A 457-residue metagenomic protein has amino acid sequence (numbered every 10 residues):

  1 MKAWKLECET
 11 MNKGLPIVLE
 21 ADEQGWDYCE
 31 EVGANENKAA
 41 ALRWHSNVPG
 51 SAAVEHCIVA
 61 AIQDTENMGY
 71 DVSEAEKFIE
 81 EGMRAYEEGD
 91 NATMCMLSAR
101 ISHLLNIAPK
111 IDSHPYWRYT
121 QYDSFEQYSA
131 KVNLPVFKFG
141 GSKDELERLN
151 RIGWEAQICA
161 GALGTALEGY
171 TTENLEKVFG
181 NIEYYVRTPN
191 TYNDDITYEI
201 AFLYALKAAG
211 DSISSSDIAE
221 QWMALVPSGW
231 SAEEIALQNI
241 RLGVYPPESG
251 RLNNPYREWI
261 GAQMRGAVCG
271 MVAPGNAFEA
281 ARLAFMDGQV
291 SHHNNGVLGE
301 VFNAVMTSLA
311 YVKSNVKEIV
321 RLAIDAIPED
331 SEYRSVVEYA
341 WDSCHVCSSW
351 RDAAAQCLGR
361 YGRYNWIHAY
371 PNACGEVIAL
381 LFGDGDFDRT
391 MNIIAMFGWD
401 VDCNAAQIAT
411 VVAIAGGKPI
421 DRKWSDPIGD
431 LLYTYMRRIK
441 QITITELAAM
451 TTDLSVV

Functional and structural regions predicted by a protein language model:
M1-P115: Long, charge-dense tracts
H103-V136: Flexible inter-domain linker/hinge segments
E126-L146, L237-L242, P247-R257, V268-A277 (+2 more regions): Accessory "access/gating" subregions that flank catalytic or transport cores
N133-C159, L163-E199: An N-terminal structural lobe/cap that precedes and organizes the functional/catalytic core across diverse proteins
L149, C159-T165, Y170-G180, H292-N295 (+2 more regions): Catalytic phosphate/nucleotide-handling subdomain of diverse soluble enzymes
Y184-A209, L432-V457: A structural-propensity feature for long, helix-poor, extended segments
T191, L203-Q289, H293: Active-site cavity-forming subdomains of large catalytic enzyme subunits
